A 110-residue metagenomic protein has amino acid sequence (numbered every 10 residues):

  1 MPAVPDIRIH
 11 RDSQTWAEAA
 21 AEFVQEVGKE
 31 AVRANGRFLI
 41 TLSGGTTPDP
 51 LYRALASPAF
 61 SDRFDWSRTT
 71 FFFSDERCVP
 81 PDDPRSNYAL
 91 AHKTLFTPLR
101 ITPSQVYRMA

Functional and structural regions predicted by a protein language model:
M1-I40: N-terminal glycine-/serine-/threonine-rich phosphate-binding loop
P2-V4, F64-A110: Ligand-binding beta-strand-loop-alpha-helix segment within the catalytic cores of soluble metabolic enzymes
E18, D49, P81: Loop/helix-junction capping segments adjacent to catalytic residues or to phosphate/diphosphate-binding pockets
A21-K29, A56, F60, H92-F96: Generic structural signal for well-ordered alpha-helical scaffold segments
V32-A34, F60-W66: Phosphate-handling active-site elements
L42-T47: Glycine-rich beta-strand-to-loop/alpha-helix junction loops that act as flexible
